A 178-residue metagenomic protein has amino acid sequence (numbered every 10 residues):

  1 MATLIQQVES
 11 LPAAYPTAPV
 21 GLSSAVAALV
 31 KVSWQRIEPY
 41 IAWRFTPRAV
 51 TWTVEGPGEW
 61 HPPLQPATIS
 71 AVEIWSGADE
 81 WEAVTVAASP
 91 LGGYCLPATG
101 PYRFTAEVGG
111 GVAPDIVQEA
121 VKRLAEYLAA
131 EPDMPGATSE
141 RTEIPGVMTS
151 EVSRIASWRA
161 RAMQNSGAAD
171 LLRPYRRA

Functional and structural regions predicted by a protein language model:
M1-S76: Glycine-enriched, solvent-exposed interface loops adjoining structured elements
A2-Q6, V112-A178: Short loop/turn elements at secondary-structure junctions
A13, T17-V20, G58, P63-A67 (+5 more regions): Generic low-complexity segments that are intrinsically disordered, proline-rich and/or Lys/Arg-biased
E38, G77, G109, A130: Residue-level marker of positions within ordered structural domains that often coincide with functionally constrained
I74-T99: Extracellular/luminal ectodomains and secreted, surface-exposed scaffolds of diverse proteins
P90-Q118: Surface-exposed interaction regions enriched in Ser/Thr/Asp/Glu that occur as long low-complexity tracts or repetitive
